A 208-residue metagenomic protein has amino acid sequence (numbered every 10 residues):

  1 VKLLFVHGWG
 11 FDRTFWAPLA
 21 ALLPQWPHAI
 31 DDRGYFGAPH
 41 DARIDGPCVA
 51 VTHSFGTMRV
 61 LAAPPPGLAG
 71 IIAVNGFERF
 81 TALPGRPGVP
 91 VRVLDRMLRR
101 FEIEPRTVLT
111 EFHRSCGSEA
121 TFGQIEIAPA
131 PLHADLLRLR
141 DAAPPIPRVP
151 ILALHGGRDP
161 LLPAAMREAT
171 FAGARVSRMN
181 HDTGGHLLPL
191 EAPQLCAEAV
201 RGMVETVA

Functional and structural regions predicted by a protein language model:
V1-P39: Conserved HGGG/HGGXW glycine-rich cap/lid loop of the alpha/beta-hydrolase fold
V51-G56, V60: Gly/Ala-rich beta-loop-alpha elbow adjacent to hydrolase catalytic centers
P65-R100, L132-R140: Flexible "cap/lid" loop of the alpha/beta hydrolase fold
R100-P145: Conserved alpha/beta-hydrolase catalytic His-Asp/Glu region
P147, A153-H155, D159: Short beta-strand/loop motif that positions the catalytic acidic residue of the alpha/beta-hydrolase fold
V149, P163-A172: Short alpha-helix in the alpha/beta-hydrolase fold that links the catalytic acid
G157-L162, H186: Acidic catalytic loop of the alpha/beta-hydrolase fold
G184-A197: Catalytic histidine-centered segment of alpha/beta-hydrolase-like enzymes
